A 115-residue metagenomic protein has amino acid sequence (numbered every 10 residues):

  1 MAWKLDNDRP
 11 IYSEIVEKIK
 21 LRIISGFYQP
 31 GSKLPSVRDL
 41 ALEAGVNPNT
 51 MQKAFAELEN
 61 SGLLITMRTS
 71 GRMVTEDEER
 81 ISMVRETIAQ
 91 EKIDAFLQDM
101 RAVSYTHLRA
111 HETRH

Functional and structural regions predicted by a protein language model:
M1-D8: N-terminal intrinsically disordered/low-complexity leader segments
G26, G62: Glycine-centered, phosphate/nucleic-acid-interacting loop/turn motifs that mediate DNA/RNA or nucleotide
K33-A44: A short alpha-helical element within helix-turn-helix/winged-helix DNA-binding domains across DNA-binding proteins
L34, T66-M73: Short, Lys/Arg-rich nucleic-acid/phosphate-binding segment
E78-V103: Conserved segment of winged-helix/HTH DNA-binding domains
T106-H115: Conserved small/polar residues in nucleotide/adenosyl-binding loops
